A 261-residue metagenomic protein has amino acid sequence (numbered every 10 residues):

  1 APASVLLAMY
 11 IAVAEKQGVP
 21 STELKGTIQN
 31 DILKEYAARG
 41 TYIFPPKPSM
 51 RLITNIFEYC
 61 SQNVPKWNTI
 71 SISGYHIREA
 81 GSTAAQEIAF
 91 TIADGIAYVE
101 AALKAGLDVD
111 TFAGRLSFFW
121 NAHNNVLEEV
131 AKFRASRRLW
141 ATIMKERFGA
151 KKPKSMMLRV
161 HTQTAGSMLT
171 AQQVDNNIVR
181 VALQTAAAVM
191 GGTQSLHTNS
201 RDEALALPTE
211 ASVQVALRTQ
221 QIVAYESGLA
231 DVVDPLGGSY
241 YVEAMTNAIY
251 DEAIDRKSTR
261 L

Functional and structural regions predicted by a protein language model:
A1-H123, E128, R147-A150, K154-H161 (+2 more regions): Catalytic alpha/beta active-site cores
A1-M9, F44-R51, F90-D94, N124-T142 (+2 more regions): Structured ligand/cofactor/substrate-binding pocket environments in proteins
I11-A14, P20, L24, T185 (+1 more regions): Amphipathic alpha-helical packing elements
G18, W140, G191, T219 (+1 more regions): Conserved, mostly hydrophobic/aromatic
K34-F44, I77-S82, W120-E128, T162-V174 (+3 more regions): Short beta-alpha connecting loops at secondary-structure transitions that line or flank enzyme active sites
W67, D108-F112, A150-T164, Q172-N199 (+2 more regions): Flexible glycine/proline-rich, aromatic-decorated loop/lid segments
K257-L261: Conserved small/polar residues in nucleotide/adenosyl-binding loops
